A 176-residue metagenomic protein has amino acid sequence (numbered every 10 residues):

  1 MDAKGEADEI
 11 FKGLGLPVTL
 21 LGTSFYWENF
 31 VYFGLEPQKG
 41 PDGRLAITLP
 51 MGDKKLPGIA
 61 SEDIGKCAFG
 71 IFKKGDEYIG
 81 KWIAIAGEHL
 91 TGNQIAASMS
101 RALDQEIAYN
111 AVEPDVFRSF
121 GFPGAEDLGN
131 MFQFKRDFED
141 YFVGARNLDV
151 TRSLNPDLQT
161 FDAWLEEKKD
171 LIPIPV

Functional and structural regions predicted by a protein language model:
M1-A108, F117-E126: Oxidoreductase cofactor-interface core, primarily capturing Rossmann-like NAD(P)-dependent enzymes
A111: Conserved residues in the N-terminal Rossmann fold of short-chain dehydrogenase/reductase
P114-V176: A hydrophobic C-terminal alpha-helical subdomain
